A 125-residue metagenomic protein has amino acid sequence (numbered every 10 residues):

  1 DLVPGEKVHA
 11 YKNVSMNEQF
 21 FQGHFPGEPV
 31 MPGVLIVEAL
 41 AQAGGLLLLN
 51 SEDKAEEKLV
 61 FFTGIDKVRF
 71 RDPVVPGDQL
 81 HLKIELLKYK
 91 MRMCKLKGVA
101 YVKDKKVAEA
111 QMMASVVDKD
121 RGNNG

Functional and structural regions predicted by a protein language model:
D1, V8-N13, D66, Q111-V116 (+1 more regions): Small/polar/charged residue-enriched interaction surfaces, especially the RNA/DNA-contacting tracks of RNP/CRISPR
D1-M31, I36: Catalytic strand-loop segment that frames the active site of acyl-thioester-processing enzymes
K12, K83-L86: Short, hydrophobic/aromatic-enriched beta-strand segments in well-ordered soluble domains
H24-A55: Helix-adjacent hinge/juxtasegments
G44-H81, V107-E109, A114-S115: Hydrophobic beta-strand-centered segment that forms part of the acyl-chain substrate-binding groove
V75-D78, E85-G125: HotDog/MaoC-like acyl-thioester-processing domains
